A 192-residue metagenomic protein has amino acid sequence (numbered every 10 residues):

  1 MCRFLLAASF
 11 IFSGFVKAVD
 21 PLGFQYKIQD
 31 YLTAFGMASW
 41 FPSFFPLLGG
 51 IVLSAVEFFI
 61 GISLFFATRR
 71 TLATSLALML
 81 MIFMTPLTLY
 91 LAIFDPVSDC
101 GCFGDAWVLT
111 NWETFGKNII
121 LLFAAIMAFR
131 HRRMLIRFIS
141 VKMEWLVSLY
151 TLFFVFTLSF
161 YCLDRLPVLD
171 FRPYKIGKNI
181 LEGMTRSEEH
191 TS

Functional and structural regions predicted by a protein language model:
M1-A18, P46-L87, L122: Functionalized membrane-embedded alpha-helices
S13-L53: Solvent-exposed, well-ordered loop and adjacent helix/strand elements within mature globular domains that form
M37-F41, L87-D95, T157-F160, G183-T185: Juxtamembrane membrane-interface segments at transmembrane alpha-helix termini
A38-F45, G49, R69-L72, A106-E113: Membrane-interfacial loop-to-transmembrane-helix junctions in polytopic alpha-helical membrane proteins
F65-A73, R133-M143: Membrane-interface helix-boundary motifs at transmembrane edges
I82-L135: Membrane-embedded alpha-helical segments of integral membrane proteins
F138-L169: Internal/C-terminal transmembrane anchor helices
T157-S192: Membrane-interface segments at or immediately adjacent to transmembrane helices that form the boundary between
